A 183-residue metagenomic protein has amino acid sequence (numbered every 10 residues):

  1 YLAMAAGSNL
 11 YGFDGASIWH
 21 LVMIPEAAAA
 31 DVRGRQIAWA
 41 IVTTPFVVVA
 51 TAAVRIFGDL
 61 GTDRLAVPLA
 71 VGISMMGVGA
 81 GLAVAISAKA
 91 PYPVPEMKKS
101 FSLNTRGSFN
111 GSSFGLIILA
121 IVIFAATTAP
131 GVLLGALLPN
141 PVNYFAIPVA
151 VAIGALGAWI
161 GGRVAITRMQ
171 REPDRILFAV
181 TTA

Functional and structural regions predicted by a protein language model:
Y1-G15, A28-A183: Hydrophobic alpha-helical transmembrane segments of membrane proteins
G15-L21: Juxtamembrane helix-loop transition segments at the membrane interface in multi-pass membrane proteins
V22-A27: Short helix-to-coil transition segments within interhelical loops that connect adjacent transmembrane helices
